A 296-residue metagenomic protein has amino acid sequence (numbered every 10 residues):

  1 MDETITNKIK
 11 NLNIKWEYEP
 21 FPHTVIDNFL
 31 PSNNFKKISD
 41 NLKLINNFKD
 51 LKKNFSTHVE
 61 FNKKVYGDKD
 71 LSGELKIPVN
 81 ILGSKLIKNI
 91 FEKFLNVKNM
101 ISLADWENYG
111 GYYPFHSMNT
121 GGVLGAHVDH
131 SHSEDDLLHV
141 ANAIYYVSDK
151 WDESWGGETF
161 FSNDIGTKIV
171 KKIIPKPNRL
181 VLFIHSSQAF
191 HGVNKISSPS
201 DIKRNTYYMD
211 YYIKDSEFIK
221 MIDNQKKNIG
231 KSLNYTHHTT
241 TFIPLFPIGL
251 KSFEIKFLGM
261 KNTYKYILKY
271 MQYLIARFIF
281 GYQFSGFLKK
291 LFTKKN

Functional and structural regions predicted by a protein language model:
E3-T4, N13-L95, L233: Non-heme Fe(II)/2-oxoglutarate
H23, H127, H191: Histidine-centered active-site/metal-ligand motif
V25, P114, N142, T206: Amphipathic alpha-helical recognition patches that constitute DNA-binding helices
N46-F48, K98-I101, S148-E153: Proline-centered turn/helix-capping motifs that create local helix->coil transitions or kinks
T57-K64, V97-M100, H132-S133, S216: A structural signal for the main folded, soluble domain(s) of proteins
L82-L138: Non-heme Fe(II) oxygenase catalytic core, chiefly the N-lobe of the double-stranded beta-helix
G121, S131-H139, S148-K294: Catalytic core of Fe(II)/2-oxoglutarate
